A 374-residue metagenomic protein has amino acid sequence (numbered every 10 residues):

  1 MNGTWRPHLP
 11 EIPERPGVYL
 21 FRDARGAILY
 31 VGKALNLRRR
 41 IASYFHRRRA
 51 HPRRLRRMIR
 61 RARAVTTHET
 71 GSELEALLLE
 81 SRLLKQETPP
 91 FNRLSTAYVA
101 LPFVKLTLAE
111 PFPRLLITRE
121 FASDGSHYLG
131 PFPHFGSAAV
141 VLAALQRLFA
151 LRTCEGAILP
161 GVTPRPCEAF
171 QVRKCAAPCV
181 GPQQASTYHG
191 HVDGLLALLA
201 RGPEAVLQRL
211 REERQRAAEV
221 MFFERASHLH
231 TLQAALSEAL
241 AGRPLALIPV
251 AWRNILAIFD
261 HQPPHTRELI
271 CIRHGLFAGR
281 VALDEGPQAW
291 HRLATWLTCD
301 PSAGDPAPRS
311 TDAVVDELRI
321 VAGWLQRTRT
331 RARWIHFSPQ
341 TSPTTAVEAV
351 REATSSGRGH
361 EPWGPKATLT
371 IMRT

Functional and structural regions predicted by a protein language model:
M1-T374: Acidic, glycine-enriched active-site microenvironments
